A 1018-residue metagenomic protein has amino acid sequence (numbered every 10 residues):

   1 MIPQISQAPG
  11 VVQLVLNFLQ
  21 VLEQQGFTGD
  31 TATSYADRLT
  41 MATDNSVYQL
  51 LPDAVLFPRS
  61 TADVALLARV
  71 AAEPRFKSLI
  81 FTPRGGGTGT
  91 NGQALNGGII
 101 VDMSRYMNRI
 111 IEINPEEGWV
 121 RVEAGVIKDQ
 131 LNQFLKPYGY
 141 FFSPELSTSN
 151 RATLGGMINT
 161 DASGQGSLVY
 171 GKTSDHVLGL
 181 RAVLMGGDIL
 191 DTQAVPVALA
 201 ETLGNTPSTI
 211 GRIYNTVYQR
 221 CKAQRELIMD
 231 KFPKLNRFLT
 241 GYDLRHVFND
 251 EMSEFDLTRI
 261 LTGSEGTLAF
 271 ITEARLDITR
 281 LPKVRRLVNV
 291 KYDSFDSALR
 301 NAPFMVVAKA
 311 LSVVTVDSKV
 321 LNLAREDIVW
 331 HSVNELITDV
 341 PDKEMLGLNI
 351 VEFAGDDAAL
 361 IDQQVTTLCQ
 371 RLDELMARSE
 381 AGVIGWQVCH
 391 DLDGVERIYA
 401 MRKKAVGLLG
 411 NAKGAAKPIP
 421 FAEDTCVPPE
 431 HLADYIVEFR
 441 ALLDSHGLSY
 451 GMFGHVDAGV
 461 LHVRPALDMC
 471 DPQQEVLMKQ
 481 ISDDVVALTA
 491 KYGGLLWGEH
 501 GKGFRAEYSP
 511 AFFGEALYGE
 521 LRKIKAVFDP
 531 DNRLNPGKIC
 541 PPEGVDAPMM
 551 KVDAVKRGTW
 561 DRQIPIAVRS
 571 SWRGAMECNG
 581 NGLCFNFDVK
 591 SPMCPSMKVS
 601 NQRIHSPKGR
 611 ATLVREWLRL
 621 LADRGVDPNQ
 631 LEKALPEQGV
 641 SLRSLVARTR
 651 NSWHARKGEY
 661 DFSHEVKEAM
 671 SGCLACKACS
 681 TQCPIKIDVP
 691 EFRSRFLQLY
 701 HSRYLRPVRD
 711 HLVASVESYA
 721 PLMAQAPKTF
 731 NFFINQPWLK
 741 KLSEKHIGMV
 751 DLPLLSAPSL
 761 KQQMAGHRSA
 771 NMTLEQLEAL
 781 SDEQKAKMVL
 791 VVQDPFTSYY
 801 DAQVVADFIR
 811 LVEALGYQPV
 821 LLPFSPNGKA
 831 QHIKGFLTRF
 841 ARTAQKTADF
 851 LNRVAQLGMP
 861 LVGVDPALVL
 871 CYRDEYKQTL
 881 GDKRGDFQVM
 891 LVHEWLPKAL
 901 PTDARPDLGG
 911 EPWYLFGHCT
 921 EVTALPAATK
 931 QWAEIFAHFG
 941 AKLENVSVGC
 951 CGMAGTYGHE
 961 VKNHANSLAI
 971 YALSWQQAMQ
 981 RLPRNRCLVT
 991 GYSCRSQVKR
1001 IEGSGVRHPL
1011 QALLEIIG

Functional and structural regions predicted by a protein language model:
M1-A72, G86-G118, S147, Y170 (+5 more regions): N-terminal flexible segment immediately upstream of the FAD-binding catalytic core in FAD-dependent oxidoreductases
I2-Q4, G204-F248, E254, I524 (+5 more regions): Flexible inter-domain linker/hinge segments
S46-K77, F81, I99, M103-T148 (+5 more regions): N-terminal glycine-rich flavin-associated loop
T88-T90, T148-G155, T240-V247, T315-H331 (+15 more regions): A glycine-rich phosphate-binding loop feature that marks nucleotide/adenosyl-phosphate handling sites
T90-L95, L135-G179, L184, M229 (+2 more regions): A gly/ser-rich beta-alpha-beta helix-loop segment of oxidoreductase catalytic cores
A274, A308-A415, G454, V599-S600 (+3 more regions): Terminal amphipathic helices with adjacent charged low-complexity linkers/tails
D529, P536, P690-G1018: Iron-sulfur cluster-binding electron-transfer modules in prokaryotic oxidoreductases
M550-N581, F585-M723, A841-T847, G885 (+5 more regions): Ferredoxin-type iron-sulfur electron-transfer modules in oxidoreductases and energy-metabolism complexes
